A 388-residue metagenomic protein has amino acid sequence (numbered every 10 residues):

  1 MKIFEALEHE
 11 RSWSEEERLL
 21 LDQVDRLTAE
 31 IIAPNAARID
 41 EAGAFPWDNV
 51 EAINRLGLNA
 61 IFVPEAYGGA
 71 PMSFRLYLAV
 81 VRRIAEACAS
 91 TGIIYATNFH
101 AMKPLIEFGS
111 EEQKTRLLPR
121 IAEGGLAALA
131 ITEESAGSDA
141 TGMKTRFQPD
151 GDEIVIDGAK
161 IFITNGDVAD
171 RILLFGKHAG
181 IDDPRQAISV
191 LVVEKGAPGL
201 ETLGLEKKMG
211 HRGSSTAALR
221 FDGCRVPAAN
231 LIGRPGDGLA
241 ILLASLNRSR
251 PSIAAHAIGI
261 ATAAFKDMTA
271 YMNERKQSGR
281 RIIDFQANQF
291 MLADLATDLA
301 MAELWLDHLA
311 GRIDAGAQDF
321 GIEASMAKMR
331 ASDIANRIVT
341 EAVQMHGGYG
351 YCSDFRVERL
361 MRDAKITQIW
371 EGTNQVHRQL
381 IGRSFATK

Functional and structural regions predicted by a protein language model:
M1-A87, T91, F108-E111, G124 (+3 more regions): Alpha-helical interface subdomain recognition
G57, V81-A85, V193-P198, D222-R225: Short Ser/Thr-interspersed hydrophobic loop/turn segments at strand-loop and sheet-helix junctions that line or gate
A89-E112, G137-A140, Q148, E153: N-terminal glycine-rich flavin-associated loop
E123-T132: A short, Trp-centered hydrophobic/proline-enriched beta-strand micro-motif
S135-S138, F162-N165, I181-D182, K208-S215: Short Gly/Pro-enriched turn/cap motifs at secondary-structure boundaries
G142-K144, G196-P227: Flexible, small-/acidic-enriched active-site or ligand-binding loops
E153, D157-T202: A short core secondary-structure module
A217-A244: A short, charged helix-loop
